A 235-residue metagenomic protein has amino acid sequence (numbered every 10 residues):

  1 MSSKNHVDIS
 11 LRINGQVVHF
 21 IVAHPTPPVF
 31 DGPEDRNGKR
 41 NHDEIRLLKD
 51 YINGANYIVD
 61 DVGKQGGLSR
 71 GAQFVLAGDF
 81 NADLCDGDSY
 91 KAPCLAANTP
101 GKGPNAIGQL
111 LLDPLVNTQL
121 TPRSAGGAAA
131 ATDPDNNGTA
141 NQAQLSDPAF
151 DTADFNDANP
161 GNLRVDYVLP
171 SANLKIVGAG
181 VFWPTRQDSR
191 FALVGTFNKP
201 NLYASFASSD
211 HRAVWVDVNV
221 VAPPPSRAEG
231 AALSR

Functional and structural regions predicted by a protein language model:
M1, D8-L11, N37-L76, F80-L233: Metal-dependent phosphoester-hydrolase catalytic domains
M1-V17, I21-P25: Structured beta-strand-rich core segments of catalytic domains in phosphoester-bond hydrolases
Q16, P28, K175-V177: Primarily extracytoplasmic ectodomains and periplasmic/lumenal surface modules that are beta-strand-rich
I21-K39: Active-site His/acidic residue clusters
